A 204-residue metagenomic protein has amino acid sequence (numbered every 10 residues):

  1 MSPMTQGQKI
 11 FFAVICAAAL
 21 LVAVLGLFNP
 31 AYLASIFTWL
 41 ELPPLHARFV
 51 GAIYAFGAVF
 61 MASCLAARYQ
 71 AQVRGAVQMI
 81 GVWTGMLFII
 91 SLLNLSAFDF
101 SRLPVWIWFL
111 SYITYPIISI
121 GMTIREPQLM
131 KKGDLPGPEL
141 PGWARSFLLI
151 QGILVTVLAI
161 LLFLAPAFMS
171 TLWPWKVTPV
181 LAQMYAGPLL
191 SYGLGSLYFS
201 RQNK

Functional and structural regions predicted by a protein language model:
M1-A76, L172-P174, N203: An N-terminus-focused feature that recognizes amino-terminal "leader" regions
T5-V24, K131-Q202: Surface-exposed interaction/gating patches
L21-A31, F56-A66, I89-S96, G121-Q128 (+2 more regions): Structural signature of transmembrane alpha-helix termini at the membrane-water interface
A31-L40, A97-S101, G133-L135, P166-K176: Membrane-interface helix termini and inter-helical loops of multi-pass transporters
L33-L42, I107-I118, W175-V177: Alpha-helical transmembrane segments and their immediate interhelical/interface regions in integral membrane proteins
T38, V82, V105-I107, G142 (+1 more regions): Residues in intrinsically disordered, low-complexity segments of regulatory proteins
L45-A62, V82-G85, V180-S200: Core segments of alpha-helical transmembrane spans in multipass integral membrane proteins
F56-K132, E139: Hydrophobic, ordered structural segments
